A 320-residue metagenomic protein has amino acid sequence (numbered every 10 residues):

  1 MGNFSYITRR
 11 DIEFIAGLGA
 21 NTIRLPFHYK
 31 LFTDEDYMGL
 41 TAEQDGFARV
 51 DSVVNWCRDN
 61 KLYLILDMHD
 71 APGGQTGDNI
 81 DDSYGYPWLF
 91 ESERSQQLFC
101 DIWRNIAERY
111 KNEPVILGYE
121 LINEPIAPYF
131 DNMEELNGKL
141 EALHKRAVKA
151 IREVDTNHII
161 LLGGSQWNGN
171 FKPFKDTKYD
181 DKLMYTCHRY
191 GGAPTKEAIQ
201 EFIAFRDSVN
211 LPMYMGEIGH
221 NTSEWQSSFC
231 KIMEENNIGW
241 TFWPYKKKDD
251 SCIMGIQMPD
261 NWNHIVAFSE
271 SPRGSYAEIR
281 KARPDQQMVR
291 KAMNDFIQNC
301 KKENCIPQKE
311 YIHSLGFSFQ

Functional and structural regions predicted by a protein language model:
M1, S92, H220-T222, D285-Q286: Intrinsic-disorder/low-complexity, polar/charged segments
M1, T8, T222, N304-K309: Helix N-terminus capping/helix-initiation residues
M1-I159, G164-P173: Active-site mouth of glycoside hydrolases
T33, L40, D82, Y86 (+7 more regions): Alpha-helical context
N55, D59, G138, E153 (+9 more regions): Polar/charged alpha-helical tracts
C100-K247, C252-S269: Extracellular glycoside hydrolase catalytic/binding regions
W225-Q320: Aromatic-rich peripheral "rim/lid" segments of glycoside hydrolase catalytic domains that contact and position glycan
